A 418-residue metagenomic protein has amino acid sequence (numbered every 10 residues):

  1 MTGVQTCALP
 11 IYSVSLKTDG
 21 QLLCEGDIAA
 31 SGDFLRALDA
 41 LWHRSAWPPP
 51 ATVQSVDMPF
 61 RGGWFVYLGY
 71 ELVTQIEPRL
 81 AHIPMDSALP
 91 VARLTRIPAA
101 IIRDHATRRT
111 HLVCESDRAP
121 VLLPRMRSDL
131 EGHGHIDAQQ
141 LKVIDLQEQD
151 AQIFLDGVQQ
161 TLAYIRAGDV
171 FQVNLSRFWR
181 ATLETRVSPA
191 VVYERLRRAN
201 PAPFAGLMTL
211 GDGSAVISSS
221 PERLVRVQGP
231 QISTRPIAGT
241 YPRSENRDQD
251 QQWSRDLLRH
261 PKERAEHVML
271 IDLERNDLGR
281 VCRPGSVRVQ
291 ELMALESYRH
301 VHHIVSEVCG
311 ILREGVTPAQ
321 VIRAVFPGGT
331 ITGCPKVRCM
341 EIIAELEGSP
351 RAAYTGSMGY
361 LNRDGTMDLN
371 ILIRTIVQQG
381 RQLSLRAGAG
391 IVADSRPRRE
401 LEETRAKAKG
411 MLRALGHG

Functional and structural regions predicted by a protein language model:
M1-C7: Single conserved hydrophobic/aromatic residue that forms the stacking wall/gate of nucleotide- or nucleobase-binding
A8-G418: Extended alpha-helical targeting/anchoring segments, especially N-terminal organellar/secretory targeting helices
